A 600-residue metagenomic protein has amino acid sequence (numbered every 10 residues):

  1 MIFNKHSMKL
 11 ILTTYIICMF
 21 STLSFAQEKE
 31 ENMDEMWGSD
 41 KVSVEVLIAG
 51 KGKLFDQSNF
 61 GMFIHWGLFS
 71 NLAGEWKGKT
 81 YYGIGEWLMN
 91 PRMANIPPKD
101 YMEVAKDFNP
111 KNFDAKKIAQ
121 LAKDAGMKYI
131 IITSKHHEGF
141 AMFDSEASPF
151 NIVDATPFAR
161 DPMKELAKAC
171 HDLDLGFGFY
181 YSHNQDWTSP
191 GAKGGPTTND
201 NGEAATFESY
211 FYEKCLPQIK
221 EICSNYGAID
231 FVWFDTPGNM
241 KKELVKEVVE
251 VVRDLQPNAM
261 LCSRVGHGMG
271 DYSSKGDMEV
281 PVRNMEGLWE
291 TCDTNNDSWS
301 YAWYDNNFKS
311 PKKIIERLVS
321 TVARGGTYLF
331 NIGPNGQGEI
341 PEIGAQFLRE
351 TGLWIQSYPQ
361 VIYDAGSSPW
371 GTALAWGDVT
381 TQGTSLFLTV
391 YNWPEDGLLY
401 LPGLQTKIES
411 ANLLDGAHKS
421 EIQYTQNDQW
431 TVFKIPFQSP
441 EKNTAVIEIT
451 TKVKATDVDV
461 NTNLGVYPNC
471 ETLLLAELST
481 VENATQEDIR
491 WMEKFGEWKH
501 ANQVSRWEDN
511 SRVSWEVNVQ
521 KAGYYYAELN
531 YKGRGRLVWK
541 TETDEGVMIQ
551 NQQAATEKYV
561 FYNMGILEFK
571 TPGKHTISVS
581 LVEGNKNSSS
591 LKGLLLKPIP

Functional and structural regions predicted by a protein language model:
M1-K29: Bacterial Sec-dependent N-terminal signal peptides
Q27-Y524, Y531, R536-F569, K574-P600: Mature catalytic domains of secreted/periplasmic carbohydrate-active enzymes
